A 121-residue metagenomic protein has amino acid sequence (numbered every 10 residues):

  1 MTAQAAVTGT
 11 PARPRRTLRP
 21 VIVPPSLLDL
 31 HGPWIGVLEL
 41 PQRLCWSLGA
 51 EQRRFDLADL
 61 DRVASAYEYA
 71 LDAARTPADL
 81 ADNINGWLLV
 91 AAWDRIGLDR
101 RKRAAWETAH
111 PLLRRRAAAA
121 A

Functional and structural regions predicted by a protein language model:
M1-A121: Long, compositionally biased intrinsically disordered regulatory segments in eukaryotic proteins
